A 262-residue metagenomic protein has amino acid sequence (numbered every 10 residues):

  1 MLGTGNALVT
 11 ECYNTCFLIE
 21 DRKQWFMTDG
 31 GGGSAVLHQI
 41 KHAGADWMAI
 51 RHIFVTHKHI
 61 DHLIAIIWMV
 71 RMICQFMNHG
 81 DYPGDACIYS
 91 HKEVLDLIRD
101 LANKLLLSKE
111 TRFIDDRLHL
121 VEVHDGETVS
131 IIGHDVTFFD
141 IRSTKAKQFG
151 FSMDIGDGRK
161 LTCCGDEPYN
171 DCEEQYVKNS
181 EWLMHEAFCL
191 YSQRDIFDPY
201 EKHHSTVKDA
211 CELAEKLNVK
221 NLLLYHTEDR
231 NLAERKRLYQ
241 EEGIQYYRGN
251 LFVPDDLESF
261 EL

Functional and structural regions predicted by a protein language model:
M1-A43, K147-D166: Conserved beta-strand hairpin/beta-sheet module of binuclear metal-dependent hydrolase folds, prominently
G5-A7, I60, I88, V94-L95 (+1 more regions): Short histidine/acidic/glycine/proline-rich micro-motifs that form metal- and phosphate-coordinating active-site loops
V9-E11, E122-S192: Active-site-proximal loop/helix segment associated with metal-binding centers of metalloenzymes
M27-G31, R51-H57, D61, H91 (+4 more regions): Active-site neighborhood of phospho(di)ester-bond hydrolases with catalytic His/Asp-centered motifs
S34-A86: Active-site metal-binding motif and surrounding structural segment of the metallo-beta-lactamase
M69, I73-C87, K147-D154, D195-L223: P-loop/Walker A phosphate-binding loop and immediately adjacent motor/lid segment at beta-alpha junctions
Y82-K147, G156, F252, D256: Metallo-beta-lactamase
P168-L257: Cap/insert and terminal regions of metallo-dependent hydrolase folds
